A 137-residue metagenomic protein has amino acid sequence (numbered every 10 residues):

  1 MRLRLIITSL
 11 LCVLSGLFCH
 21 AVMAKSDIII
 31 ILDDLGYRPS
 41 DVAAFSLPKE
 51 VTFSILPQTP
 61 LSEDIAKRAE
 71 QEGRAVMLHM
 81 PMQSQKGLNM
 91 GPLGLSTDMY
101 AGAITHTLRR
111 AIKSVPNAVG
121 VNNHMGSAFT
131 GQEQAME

Functional and structural regions predicted by a protein language model:
L3, L10, V22-E137: Catalytic-site microenvironment of enzymes that process N-acetyl-hexosamine-containing cell-wall polysaccharides
T8-L17: Bacterial N-terminal signal peptides
